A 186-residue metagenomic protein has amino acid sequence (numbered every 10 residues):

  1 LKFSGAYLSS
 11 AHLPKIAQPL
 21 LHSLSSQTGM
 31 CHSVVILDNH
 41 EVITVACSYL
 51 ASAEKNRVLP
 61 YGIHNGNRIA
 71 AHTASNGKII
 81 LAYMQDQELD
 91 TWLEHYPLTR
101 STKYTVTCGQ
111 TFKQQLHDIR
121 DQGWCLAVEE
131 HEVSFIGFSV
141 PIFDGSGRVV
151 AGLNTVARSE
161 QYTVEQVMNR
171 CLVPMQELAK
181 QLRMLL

Functional and structural regions predicted by a protein language model:
S4-L8, R100, Q161, L186: Short amphipathic alpha-helical interaction patches enriched in hydrophobic/aromatic residues with interspersed Lys/Arg
G5-E94: Amphipathic alpha-helical effector-binding/dimerization core of metabolite-sensing transcriptional regulators
I16-L24, L93-S139, E177, L185: Short, basic/aromatic recognition patches
T28, D38, R120, V149-A151: Residues at helix C-cap/C′ positions in short coil/turn segments immediately following an alpha-helix
Q122, V133-S134, A151-L186: Juxtadomain coupling helices with adjacent low-complexity linkers
I142-G145: Sensor-regulatory modules in signal-transduction proteins
